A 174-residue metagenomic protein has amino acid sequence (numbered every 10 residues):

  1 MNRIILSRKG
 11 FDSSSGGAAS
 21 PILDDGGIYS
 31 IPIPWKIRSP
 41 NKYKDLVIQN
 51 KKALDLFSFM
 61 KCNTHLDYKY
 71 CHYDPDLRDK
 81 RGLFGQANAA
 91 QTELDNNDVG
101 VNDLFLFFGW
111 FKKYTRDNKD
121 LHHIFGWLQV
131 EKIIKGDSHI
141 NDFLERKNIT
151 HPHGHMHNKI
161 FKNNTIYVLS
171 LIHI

Functional and structural regions predicted by a protein language model:
M1-N2, D95-G100, N158-I160: Short, surface-exposed loop and linker segments with low hydrophobicity and enrichment for Pro/Ser/Thr
M1-R3, K113-Y114: Conserved, well-structured beta-alpha core segment at the onset of a catalytic domain
N2-R78: A structured, charge-rich N-terminal accessory region that forms the first stable segment of a protein and links
A18, Y70, E93-L94, I149-M156: Intrinsically disordered, low-complexity boundary segments flanking structured domains
L56-L121: Short N-terminal edge-element motif at the start of the domain
V101-S170: Glycine- and acidic-residue-rich phosphate-binding/metal-coordinating active-site segment common to enzymes that handle
I172-I174: Conserved small/polar residues in nucleotide/adenosyl-binding loops
